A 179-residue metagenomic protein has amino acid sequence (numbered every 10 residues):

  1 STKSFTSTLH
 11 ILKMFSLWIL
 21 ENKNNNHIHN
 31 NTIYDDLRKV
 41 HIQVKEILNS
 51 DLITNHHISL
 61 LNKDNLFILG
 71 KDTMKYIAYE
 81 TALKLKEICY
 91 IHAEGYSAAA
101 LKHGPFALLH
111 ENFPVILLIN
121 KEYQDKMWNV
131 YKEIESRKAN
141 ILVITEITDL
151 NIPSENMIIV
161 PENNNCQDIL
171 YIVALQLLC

Functional and structural regions predicted by a protein language model:
S1-C179: A SIS-like phosphosugar-recognition module
